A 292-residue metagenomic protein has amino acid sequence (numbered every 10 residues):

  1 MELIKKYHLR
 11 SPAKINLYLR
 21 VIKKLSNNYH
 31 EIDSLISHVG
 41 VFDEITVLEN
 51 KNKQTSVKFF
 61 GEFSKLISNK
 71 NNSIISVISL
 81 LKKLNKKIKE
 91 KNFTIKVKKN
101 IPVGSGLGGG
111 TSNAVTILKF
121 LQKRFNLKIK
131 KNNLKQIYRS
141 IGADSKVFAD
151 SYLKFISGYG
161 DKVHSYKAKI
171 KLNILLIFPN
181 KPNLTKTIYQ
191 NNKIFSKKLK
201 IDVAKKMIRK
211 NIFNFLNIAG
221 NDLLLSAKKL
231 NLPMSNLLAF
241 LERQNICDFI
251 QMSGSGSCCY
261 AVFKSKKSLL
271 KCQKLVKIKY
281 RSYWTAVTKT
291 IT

Functional and structural regions predicted by a protein language model:
M1-S105, Q122-N132, S157, F178: ATP-binding N-lobe of GHMP and related small-molecule kinases
I36-V39, Y138, L241, V276: Hydrophobic C-terminal alpha-helix "anchor/cap" residues
E44-V47, D144-F148, C259-A261: Short beta-strand scaffold segments in enzyme catalytic cores
V57, F148-F249, V262-K277, A286-T292: Conserved, helical-rich catalytic subdomain that frames metal- and/or nucleotide-binding sites in enzyme alpha/beta
L84-K91, E242-C247, K279-Y283: Short secondary-structure junctions
K96-F125, A143, F249-F263: Glycine/serine-rich anion-binding loops at beta->alpha junctions that coordinate negatively charged ligand groups
L118-F155: Contiguous, small/hydrophobic- and glycine-enriched helical/loop subdomains that border and often "cap" functional
